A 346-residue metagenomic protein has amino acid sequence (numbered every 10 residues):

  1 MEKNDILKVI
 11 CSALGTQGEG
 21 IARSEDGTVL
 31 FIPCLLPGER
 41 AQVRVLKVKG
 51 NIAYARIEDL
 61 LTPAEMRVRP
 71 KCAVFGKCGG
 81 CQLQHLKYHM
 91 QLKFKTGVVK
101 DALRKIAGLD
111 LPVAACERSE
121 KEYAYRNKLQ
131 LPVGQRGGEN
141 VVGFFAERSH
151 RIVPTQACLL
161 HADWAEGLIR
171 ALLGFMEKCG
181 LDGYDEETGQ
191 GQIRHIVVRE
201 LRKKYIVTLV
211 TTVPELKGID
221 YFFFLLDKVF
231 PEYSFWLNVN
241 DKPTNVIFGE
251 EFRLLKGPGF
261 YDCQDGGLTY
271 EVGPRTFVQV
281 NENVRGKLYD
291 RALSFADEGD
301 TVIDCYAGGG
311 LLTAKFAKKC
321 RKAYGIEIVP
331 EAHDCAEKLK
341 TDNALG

Functional and structural regions predicted by a protein language model:
M1-P70, V74, A107: Terminal RNA-binding accessory module
E2-I10, T16, P214-G346: Rossmann-like S-adenosyl-L-methionine
G20-E25, G143-E147, A336: Short, acidic/hydrophobic/Gly-rich beta-strand patch recurrent on exposed beta strands that often constitutes part
A22, G38, C81, I196 (+1 more regions): Residue-level signal for inorganic ion chemistry
G38, H161, N281: Short, conserved phosphate/pyrophosphate- and ester-handling motifs at nucleotide-, phospho-/glycolipid
E58-P70, G76-D182, R202: Extended interfacial segments that mediate partner engagement and assembly in macromolecular machines
I152-R194, E200-L201, V213-L237: Internal alpha/beta scaffold segment
V198-T212, T269-G273: Short, aliphatic-rich beta-strand segments
